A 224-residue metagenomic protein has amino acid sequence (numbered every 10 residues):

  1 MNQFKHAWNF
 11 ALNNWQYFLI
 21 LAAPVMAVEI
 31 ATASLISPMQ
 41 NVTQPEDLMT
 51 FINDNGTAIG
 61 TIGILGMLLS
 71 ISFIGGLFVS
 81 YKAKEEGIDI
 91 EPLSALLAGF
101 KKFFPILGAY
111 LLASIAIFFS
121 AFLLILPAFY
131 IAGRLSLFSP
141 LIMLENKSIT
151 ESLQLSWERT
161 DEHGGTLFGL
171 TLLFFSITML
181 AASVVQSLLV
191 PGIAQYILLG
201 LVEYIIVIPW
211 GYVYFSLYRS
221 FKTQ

Functional and structural regions predicted by a protein language model:
M1-Q224: Hydrophobic alpha-helical membrane segments
